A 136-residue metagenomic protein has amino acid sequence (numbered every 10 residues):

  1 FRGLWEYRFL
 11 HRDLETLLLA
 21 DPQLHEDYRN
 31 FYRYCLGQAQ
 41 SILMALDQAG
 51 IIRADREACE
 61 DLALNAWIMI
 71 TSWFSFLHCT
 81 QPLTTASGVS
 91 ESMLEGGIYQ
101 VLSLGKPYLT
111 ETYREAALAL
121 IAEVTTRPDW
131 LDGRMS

Functional and structural regions predicted by a protein language model:
F1-E15, Y32-S41: Helical hydrophobic small-molecule/effector-binding pocket
E6, A20-Q23: Alpha-helical structural elements of signaling/regulatory helical domains
H11-L18, L46-G50, L77-T84: Secondary-structure edge/capping motif, primarily at the C-terminal ends of alpha-helices and the immediately following
R12-L14, D27, D55, A117: Short, hydrophobic secondary-structure boundary micro-motifs
Q23-A49, E60-S75, E95-P107: Amphipathic alpha-helical packing segments from all-alpha helical-bundle domains
L24, D55-C59, A86-S90, L94: Residue-level recognition of alpha-helical structural elements
A45-R53, R114-E115: Surface-exposed helix-capping loop/turn segments at secondary-structure junctions
S75-S136: C-terminal peripheral helix-coil segments that are non-catalytic and often amphipathic
